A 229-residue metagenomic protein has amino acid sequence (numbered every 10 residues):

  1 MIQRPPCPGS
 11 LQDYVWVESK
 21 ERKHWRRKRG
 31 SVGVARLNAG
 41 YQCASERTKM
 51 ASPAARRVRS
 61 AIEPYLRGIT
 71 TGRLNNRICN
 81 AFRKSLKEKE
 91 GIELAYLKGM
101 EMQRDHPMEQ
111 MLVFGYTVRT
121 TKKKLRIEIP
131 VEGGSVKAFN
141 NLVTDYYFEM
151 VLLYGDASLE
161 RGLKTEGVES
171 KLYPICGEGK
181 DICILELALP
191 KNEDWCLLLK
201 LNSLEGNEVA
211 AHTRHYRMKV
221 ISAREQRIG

Functional and structural regions predicted by a protein language model:
M1-M111: Long, polar/Ser/Thr-enriched low-complexity segments that form simple helices or flexible linkers at protein ends
M1-R4, G9, V34, A39-E46 (+2 more regions): Surface-exposed extracytoplasmic segments
N80-Q226: Charged linear interaction tracts used for macromolecular binding and regulation
